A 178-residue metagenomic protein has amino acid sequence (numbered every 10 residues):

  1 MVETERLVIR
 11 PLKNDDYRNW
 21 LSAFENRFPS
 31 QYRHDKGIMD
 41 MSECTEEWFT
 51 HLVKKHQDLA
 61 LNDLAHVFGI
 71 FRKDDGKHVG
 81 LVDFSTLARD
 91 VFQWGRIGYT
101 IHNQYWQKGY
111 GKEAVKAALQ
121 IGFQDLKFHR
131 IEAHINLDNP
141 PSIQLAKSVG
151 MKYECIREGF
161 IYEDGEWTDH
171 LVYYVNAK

Functional and structural regions predicted by a protein language model:
M1-R33, V67-K178: Acyl-donor (CoA/ACP) binding surface of acyl/acetyltransferases
S30-K54: Conserved GNAT-fold acetyl-CoA-binding loop/helix
D40, V53-G69: A short helix-loop-beta-strand connector motif used in the catalytic cores of GNAT acetyltransferases and, in some
